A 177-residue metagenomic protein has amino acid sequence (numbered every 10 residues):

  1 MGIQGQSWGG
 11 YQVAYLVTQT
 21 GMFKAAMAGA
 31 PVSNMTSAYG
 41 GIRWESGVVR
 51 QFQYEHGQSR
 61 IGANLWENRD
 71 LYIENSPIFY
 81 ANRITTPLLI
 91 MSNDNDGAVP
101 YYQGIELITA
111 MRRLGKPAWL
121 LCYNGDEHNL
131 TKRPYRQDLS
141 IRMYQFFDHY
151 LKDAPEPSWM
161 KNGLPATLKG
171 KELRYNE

Functional and structural regions predicted by a protein language model:
M1-E177: Active-site-proximal cap/loop segments of hydrolase catalytic domains
